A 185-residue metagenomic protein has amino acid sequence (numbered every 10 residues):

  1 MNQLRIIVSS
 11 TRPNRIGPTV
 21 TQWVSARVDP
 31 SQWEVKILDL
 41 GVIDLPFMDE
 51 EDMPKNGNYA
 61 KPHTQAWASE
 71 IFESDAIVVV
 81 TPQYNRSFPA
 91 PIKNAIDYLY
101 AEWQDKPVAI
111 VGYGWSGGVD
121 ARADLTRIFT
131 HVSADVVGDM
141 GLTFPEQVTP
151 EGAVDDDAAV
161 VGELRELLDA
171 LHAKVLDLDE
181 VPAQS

Functional and structural regions predicted by a protein language model:
M1-T81, S87-K93, V154-S185: N-terminal beta1-alpha1-beta2 submodule of the flavodoxin-like/Rossmannoid cofactor-binding fold
S9-P13, Y100, A134: Amphipathic alpha-helical interaction elements
V28-D29, L99, V111, F144: Alpha-helix C-terminal capping segments
S31-E34, D39, Q104-K106, G138-M140: A generic structural signal for short beta-strands and their flanking turns/coil linkers
M48-M53, P89, Q104, V108 (+1 more regions): Short capping/connector residues at structural and topological boundaries
G57-S133: Helix-loop-strand module that forms the ligand-binding subsite of alpha/beta enzymes
D105-S185: FMN-binding flavodoxin-like domain, especially the glycine-rich phosphate-binding loop
